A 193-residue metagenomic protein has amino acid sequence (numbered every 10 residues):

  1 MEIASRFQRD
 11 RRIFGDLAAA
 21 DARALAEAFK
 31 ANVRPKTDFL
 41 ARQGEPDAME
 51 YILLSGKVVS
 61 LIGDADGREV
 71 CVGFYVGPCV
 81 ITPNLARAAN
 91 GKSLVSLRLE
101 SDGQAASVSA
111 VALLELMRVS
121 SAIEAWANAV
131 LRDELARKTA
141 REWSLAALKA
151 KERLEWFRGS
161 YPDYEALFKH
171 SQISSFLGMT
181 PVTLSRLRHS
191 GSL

Functional and structural regions predicted by a protein language model:
M1-A31, A86: Cyclic nucleotide-binding regulatory module and flanking cytosolic helices
P35-K36, L54-S55, V76, S101: A cytosolic small-molecule/anion-sensing beta-strand core signal
L40-E45: Short phosphate-coordinating micro-motif centered on Lys-Gly-acidic
A48-L61, G77-C79: Glycine- and acidic-residue-biased ligand/ion/polar-headgroup-sensing regions
L61-G67: Cytochrome P450 core scaffold surrounding the K-helix E-X-X-R motif and the conserved "meander" helix-loop region
C71-N128: Cyclic-nucleotide recognition modules
D133-S144: Short, Lys/Arg-enriched N-terminal segment that forms or immediately precedes the first helix of a structured domain
L148-L193: Phosphate-/nucleic-acid-contacting segments
